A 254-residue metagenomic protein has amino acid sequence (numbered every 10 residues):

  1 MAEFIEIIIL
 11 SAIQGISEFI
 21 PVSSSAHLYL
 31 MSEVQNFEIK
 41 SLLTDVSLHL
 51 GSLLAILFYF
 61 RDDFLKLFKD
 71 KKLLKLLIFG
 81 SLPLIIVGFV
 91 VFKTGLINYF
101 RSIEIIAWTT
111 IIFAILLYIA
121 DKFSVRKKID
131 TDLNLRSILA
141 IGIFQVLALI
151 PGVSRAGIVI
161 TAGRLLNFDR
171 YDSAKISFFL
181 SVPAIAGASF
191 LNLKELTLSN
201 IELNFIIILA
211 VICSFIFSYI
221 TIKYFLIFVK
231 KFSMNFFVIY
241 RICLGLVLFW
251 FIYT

Functional and structural regions predicted by a protein language model:
M1-T254: Multi-pass membrane proteins that catalyze or facilitate reactions on polyprenyl-/lipid-phosphate substrates and their
